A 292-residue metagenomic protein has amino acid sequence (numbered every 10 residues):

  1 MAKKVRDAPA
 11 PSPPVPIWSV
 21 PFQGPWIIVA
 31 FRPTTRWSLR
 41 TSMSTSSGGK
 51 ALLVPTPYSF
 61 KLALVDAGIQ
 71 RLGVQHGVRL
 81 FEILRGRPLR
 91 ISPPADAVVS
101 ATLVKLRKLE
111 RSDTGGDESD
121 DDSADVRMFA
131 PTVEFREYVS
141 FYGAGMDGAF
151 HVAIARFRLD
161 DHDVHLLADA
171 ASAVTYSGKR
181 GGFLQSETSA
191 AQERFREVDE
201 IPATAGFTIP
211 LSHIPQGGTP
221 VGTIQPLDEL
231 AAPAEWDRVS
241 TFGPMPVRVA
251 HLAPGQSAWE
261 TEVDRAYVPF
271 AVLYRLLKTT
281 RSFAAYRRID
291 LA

Functional and structural regions predicted by a protein language model:
M1-A10: Short Lys/Arg-rich cationic patches that frequently serve as NLS/NoLS or arginine-rich RNA/DNA-binding motifs
K3-K4, R32, K50, K61 (+3 more regions): Context-gated lysine
P11-G77: N-terminal ordered "arm"
G77-A292: Internal, well-folded beta-alpha domain core
